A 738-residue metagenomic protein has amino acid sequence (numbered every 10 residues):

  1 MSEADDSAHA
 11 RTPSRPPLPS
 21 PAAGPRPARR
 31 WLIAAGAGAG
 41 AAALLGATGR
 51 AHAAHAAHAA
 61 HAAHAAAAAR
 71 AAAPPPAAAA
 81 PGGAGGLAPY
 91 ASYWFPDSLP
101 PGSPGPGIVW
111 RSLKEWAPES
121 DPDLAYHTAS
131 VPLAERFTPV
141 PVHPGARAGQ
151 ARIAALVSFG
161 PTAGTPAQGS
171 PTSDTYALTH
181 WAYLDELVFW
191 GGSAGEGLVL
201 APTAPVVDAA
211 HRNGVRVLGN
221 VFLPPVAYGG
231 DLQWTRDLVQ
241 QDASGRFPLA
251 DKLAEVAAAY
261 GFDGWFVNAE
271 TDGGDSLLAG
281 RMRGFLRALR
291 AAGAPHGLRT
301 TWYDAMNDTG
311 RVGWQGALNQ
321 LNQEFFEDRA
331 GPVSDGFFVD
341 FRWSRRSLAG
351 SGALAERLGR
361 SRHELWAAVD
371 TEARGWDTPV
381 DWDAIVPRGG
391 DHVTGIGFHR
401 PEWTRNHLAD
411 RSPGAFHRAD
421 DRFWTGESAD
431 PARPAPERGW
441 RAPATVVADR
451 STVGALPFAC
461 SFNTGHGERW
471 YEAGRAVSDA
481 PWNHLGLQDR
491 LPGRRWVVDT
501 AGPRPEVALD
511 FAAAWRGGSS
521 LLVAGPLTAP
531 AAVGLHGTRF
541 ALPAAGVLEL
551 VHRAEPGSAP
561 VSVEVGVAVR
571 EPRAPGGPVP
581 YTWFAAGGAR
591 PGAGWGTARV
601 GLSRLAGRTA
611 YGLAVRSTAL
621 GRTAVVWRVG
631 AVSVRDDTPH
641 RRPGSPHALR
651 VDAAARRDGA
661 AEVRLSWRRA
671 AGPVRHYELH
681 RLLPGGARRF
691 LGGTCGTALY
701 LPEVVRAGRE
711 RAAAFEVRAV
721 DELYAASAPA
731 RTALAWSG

Functional and structural regions predicted by a protein language model:
M1-P27, G38-L44: N-terminal secretory signal peptides
A146-G350: Chitinase-like catalytic core of GlcNAc-active glycosidases
P505-A531: Short carbohydrate-recognition loop motifs
V533-V565, G596-G601, Y611, V632: Extra-cytoplasmic beta-strand recognition segments
P575-G607: Extracellular carbohydrate recognition and processing domains and analogous Trp-centered ligand-binding platforms
A661-G672: Conserved aromatic anchor
P702-A726: Beta-strand-rich modules
Y724-S737: Extracellular fibronectin type III
